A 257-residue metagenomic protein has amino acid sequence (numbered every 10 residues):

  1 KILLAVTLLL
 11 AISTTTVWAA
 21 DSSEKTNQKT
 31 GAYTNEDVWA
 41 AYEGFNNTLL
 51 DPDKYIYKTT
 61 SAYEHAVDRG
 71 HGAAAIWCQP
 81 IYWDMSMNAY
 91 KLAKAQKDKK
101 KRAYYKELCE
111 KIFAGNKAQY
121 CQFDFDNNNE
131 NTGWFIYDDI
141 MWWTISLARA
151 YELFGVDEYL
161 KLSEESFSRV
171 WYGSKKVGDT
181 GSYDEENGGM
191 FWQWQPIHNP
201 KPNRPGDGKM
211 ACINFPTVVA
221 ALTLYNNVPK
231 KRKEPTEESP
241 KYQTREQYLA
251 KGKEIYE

Functional and structural regions predicted by a protein language model:
L4-T14: Bacterial N-terminal signal peptides
I12-S13, D21-S22, E238: Intrinsically disordered, low-complexity segments enriched in Ser/Pro/Gly/Ala and basic residues
A19-N131, D157-R204: Low-complexity, Ser/Thr/Pro/Gly-enriched N-terminal "stalk/linker" regions
E24-G31, P80-R102, W142-D157, P216-Q243: Well-ordered alpha-helical scaffold segments within catalytic/enzyme domains
W77, I136-D139: Extracytoplasmic catalytic/substrate-binding loops of multi-pass membrane glycan-assembly enzymes
L160-Y256: Aromatic- and glycine-enriched pocket-lining scaffold segments that form the walls of small-molecule binding clefts
